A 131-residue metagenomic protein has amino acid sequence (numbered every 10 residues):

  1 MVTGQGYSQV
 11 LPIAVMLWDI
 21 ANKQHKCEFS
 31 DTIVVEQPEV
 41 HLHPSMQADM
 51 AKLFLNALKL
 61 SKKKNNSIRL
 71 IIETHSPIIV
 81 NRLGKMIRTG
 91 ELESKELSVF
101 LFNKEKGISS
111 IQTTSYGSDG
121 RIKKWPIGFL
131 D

Functional and structural regions predicted by a protein language model:
M1-L130: Switch/communication elements of ASCE P-loop NTPase nucleotide-binding domains
